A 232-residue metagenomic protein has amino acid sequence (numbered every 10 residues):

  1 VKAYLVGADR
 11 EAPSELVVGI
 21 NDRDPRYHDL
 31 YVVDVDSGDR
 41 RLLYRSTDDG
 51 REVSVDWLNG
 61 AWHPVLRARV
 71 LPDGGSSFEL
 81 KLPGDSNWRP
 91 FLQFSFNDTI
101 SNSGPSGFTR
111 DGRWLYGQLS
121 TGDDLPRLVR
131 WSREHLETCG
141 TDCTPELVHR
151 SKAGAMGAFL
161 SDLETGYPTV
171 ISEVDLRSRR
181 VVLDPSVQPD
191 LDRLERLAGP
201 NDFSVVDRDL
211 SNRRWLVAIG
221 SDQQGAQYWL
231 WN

Functional and structural regions predicted by a protein language model:
V1-N232: Peripheral, non-catalytic segments that deliver or gate enzyme domains
